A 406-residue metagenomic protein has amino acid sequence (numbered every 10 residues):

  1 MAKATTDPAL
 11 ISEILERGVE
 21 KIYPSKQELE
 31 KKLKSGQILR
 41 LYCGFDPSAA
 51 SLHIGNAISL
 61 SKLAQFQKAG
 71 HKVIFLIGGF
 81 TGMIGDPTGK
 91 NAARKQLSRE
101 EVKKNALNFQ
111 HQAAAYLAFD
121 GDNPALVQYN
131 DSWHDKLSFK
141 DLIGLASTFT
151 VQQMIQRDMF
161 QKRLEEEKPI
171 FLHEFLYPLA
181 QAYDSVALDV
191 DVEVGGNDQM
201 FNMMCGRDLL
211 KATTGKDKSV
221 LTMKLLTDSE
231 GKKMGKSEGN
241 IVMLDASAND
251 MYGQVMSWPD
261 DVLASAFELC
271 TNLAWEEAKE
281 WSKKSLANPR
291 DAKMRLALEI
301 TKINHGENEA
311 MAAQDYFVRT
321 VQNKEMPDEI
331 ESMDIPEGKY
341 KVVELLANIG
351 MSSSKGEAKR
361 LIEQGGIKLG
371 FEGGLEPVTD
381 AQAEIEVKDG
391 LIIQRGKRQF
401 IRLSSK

Functional and structural regions predicted by a protein language model:
A2-L41: Positively charged, low-complexity intrinsically disordered leader regions
G18, S98-T222: Divalent-metal (Mg2+/Mn2+/Ca2+)-assisted nucleotide/phosphate chemistry catalytic cores
S25-P87, V194-M200, G206-R207: N-terminal catalytic cores of NTP/NDP-binding nucleotidyl/phosphoryl-transfer enzymes
G36-G44, V73, Y177-A187, P289-A292: Short, hydrophobic/aliphatic alpha-helical segments
I84-G89, S138-K140: Short, conserved acidic/polar surface loops in the N-terminal third of protein domains
P87-K103: A charged helix-plus-loop insertion that forms the helical arch/lid used to bind and gate nucleic-acid substrates
K90-K95, G144-A146, S237-E238: Short, hinge-like loop/turn segments at secondary-structure boundaries
L210-K406: Conserved nucleotide- and phosphate/pyrophosphate-binding catalytic cores in adenylate/nucleotidyl-handling enzymes
